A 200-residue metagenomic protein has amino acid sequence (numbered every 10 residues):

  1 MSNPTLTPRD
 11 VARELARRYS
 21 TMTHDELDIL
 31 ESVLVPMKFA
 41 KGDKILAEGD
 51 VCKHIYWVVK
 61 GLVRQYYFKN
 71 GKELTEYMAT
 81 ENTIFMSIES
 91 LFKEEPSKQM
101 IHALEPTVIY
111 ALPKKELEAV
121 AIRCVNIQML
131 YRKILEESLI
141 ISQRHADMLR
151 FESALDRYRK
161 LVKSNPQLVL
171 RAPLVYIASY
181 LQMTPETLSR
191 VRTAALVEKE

Functional and structural regions predicted by a protein language model:
M1-V35: Cyclic nucleotide-binding regulatory module and flanking cytosolic helices
V11-A12, S138-D147: Short, Lys/Arg-enriched N-terminal segment that forms or immediately precedes the first helix of a structured domain
V35, L62-Y67, I84, V108-I109: Short beta-strand segments in beta-sandwich/barrel cores
G42, K53-R64, E81-N82: Glycine- and acidic-residue-biased ligand/ion/polar-headgroup-sensing regions
I45-D50: Short phosphate-coordinating micro-motif centered on Lys-Gly-acidic
L74-R132: Cyclic-nucleotide recognition modules
E152-E200: Phosphate-/nucleic-acid-contacting segments
